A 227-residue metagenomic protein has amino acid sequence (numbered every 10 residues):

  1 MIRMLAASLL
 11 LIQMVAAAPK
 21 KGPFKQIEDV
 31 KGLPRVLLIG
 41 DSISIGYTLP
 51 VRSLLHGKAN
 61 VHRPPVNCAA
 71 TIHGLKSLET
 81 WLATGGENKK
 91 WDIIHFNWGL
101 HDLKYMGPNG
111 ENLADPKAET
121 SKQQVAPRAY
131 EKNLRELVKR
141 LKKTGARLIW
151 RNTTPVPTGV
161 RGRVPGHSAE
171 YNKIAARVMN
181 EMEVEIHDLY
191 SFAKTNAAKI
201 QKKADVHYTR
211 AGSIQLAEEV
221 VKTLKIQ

Functional and structural regions predicted by a protein language model:
M1-S8: Sec-dependent signal peptide recognition, specifically the positively charged N-region followed immediately by
S8-A18: Hydrophobic h-region of N-terminal signal peptides that target proteins for export in Gram-negative bacteria
A18-K89, I94: Serine-esterase "nucleophile elbow" of acetyl-processing enzymes
V30, G57-N60, I72-Q227: Alpha-helical cap/lid subdomain in secreted, periplasmic, or secretory-pathway luminal O-acyl-processing enzymes
